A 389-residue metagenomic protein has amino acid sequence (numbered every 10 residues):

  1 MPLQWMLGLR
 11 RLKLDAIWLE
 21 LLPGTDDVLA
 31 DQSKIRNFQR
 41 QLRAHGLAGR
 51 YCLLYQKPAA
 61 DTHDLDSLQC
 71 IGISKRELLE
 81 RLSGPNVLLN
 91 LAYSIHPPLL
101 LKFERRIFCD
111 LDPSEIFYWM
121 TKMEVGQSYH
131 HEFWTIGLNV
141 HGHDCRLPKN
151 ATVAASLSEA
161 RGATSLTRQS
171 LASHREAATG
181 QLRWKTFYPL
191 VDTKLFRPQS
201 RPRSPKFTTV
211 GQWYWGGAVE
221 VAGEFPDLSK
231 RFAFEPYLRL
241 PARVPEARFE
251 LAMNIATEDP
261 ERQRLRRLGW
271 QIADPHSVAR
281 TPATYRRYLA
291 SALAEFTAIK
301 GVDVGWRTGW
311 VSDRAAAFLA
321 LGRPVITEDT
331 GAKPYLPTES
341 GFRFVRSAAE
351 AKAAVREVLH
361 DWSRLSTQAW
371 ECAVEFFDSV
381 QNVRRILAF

Functional and structural regions predicted by a protein language model:
M1-L12, I17-R146, H174-E176, A279-T284 (+2 more regions): Extended catalytic core of nucleotide-activated donor transferases of GT-like folds
M1-Q4, R10-T25, R40, H174 (+5 more regions): Catalytic binding pocket for nucleotide-activated donors in carbohydrate/polymer assembly enzymes
L12, S83-P85, K102, Y129 (+5 more regions): Residue-level preference for short coil/turn positions at secondary-structure junctions
D15-I17, V87, R105-I107, E132 (+5 more regions): Beta-sheet entry/capping signal
L21-T25, S94-P97, D112-E115, L138-H141 (+8 more regions): Short, solvent-exposed loop/turn segments at secondary-structure junctions
P58-D66, R106-L111, V219-E224, R266-A273 (+1 more regions): Short, basic, glycine/proline-bearing loop/turn elements
L78-G162, T167-L240: Catalytic core of nucleotide-activated saccharide and alditol-phosphate transferases
